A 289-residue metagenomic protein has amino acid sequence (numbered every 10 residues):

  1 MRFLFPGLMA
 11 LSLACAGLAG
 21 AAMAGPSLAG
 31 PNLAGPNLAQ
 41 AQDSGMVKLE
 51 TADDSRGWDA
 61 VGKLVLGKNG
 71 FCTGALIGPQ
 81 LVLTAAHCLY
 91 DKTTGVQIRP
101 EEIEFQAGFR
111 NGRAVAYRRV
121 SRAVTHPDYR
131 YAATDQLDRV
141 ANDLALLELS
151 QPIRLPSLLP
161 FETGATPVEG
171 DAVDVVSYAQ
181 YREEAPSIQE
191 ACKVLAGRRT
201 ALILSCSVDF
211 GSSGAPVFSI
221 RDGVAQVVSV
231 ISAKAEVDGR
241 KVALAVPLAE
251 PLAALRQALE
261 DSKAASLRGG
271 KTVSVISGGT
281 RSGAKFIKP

Functional and structural regions predicted by a protein language model:
R2-I77, Q257, D261-P289: Protease-domain processing segments flanking chymotrypsin-fold serine proteases, especially trypsin-like
Q42-R56, Y90, V96-I153: Conserved catalytic-core segment of clan PA serine endopeptidases
G57-E104: Catalytic histidine site
V65, Q106, F218-R221: Core beta-strand residues in small-molecule sensory/regulatory alpha/beta domains
A75-L76, S207-I231: Catalytic nucleophile loop of clan PA
A85-C88, V228-V237: Short beta->alpha transition motifs characteristic of CBS
A141-L144, L149-V208, S212, A249: Chymotrypsin/trypsin-fold serine protease catalytic domain
